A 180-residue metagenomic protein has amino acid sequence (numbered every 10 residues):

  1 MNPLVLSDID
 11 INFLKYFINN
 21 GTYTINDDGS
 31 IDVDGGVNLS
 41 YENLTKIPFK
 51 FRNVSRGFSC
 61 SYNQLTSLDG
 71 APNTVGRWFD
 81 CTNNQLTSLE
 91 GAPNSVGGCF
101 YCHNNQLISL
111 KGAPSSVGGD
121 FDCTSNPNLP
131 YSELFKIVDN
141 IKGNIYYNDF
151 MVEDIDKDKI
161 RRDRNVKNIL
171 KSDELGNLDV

Functional and structural regions predicted by a protein language model:
M1-P48, L134-V138, N144-V180: N-terminal capping/linker segments that flank leucine-rich repeat
I11, N19-L65, G70-C81, V96-G98: LRR N-terminal entry segment and analogous cap-like coil->beta motifs
I47, V54, L68-A71, L89-A92 (+3 more regions): Canonical leucine-rich repeat
P48, N63, N105, E133-L134: A structural signal for the main folded, soluble domain(s) of proteins
V75, V96, P114-V117, I141: Sequence/structural signature of small/polar-enriched beta-strand/turn repeats that build beta-strand-rich repeat
G98-F100, G119-D122, I145-Y147: Extracellular beta-strand repeat scaffolds in secreted/surface proteins
